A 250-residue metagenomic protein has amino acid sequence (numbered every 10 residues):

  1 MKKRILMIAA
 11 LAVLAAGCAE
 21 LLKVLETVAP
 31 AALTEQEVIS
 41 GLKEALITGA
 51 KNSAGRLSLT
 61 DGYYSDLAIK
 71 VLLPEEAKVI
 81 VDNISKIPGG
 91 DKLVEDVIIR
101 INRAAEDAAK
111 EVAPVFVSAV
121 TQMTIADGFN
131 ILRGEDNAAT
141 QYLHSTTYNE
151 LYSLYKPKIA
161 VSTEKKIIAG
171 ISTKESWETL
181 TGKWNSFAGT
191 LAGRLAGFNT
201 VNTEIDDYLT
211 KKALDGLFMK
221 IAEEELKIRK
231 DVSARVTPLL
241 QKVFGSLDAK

Functional and structural regions predicted by a protein language model:
M1-R4: Positively charged n-region of N-terminal signal peptides that target proteins for export
L14-G17: C-terminal motif of bacterial Sec signal peptides marking the signal peptidase cleavage site
A19-L22: Bacterial signal peptide processing site
V24-E26, A31-L72: Post-signal-peptide N-terminal segment of Sec-exported extracytoplasmic proteins
S58-R103, P114: Signal peptide-directed extracytoplasmic domains
E95-K165: Mid-length scaffold segments of soluble, non-membrane domains
A169-P238: A structured, mid-to-C-terminal "fold-capping" secondary-structure block
L247-K250: Non-transmembrane, aqueous-exposed alpha-helical and coiled segments at domain scale
